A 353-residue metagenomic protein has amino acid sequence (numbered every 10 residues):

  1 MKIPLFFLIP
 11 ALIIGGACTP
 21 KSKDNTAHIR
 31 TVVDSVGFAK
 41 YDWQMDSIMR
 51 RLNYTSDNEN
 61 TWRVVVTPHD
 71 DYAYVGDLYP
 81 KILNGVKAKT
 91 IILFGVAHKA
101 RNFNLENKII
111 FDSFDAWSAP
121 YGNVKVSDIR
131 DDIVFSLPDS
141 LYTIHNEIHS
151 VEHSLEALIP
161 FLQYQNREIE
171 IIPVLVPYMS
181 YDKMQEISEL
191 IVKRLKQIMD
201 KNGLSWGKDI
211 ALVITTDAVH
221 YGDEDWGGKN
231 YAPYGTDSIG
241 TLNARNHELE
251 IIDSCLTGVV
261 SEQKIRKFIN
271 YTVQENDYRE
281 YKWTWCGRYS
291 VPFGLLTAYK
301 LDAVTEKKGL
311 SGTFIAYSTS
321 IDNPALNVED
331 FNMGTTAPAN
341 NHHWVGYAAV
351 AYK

Functional and structural regions predicted by a protein language model:
M1-P4: Positively charged n-region of N-terminal signal peptides that target proteins for export
L8, L12-D24: Bacterial Sec-dependent signal peptides at the C-terminal "C-region" and cleavage site
L8-I9, A88, E280, A339: Exposed boundary/loop context
P10-A11, E106, A298, T305: Amphipathic, positively biased hydrophobic alpha-helical segments used for protein targeting and membrane insertion
P20-P292, L296, K300, Y317-A325: Active-site histidine-anchored catalytic micro-motif
K300-K353: Long, Lys/Arg- and hydrophobic-enriched amphipathic alpha-helices
